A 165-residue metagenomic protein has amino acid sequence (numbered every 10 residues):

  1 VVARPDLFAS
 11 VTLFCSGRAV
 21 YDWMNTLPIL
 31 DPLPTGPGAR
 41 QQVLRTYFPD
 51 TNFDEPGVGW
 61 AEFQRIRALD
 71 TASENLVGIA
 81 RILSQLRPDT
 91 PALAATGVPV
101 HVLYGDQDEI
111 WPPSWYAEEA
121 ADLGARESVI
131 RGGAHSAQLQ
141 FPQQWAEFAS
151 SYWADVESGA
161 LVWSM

Functional and structural regions predicted by a protein language model:
V1-A3, N25-I29, W115-E119, P142-W145: Short, glycine/charged-enriched secondary-structure capping and boundary segments
V2-A3, L7-G38: Flexible "cap/lid" loop of the alpha/beta hydrolase fold
D6, T96-V98: Structured loop/turn residues at beta-strand edges in well-structured enzyme cores
G17, G133-A134: Short beta-to-alpha linker loops that shape the active-site pocket of alpha/beta-hydrolase fold enzymes
D22-M24, G38-A95: Conserved alpha/beta-hydrolase catalytic His-Asp/Glu region
A80, W145, A149, W153: Hydrophobic "lid"/C-terminal helical patch of Rossmann-like NAD(P)-dependent dehydrogenase/epimerase domains
P99-G133, L139, Q144: Conserved loop-alpha-helix segment in the C-terminal half of the alpha/beta-hydrolase fold that carries the catalytic
V156-M165: Alpha/beta-hydrolase-fold serine-hydrolase catalytic core, especially in secreted/extracellular enzymes
